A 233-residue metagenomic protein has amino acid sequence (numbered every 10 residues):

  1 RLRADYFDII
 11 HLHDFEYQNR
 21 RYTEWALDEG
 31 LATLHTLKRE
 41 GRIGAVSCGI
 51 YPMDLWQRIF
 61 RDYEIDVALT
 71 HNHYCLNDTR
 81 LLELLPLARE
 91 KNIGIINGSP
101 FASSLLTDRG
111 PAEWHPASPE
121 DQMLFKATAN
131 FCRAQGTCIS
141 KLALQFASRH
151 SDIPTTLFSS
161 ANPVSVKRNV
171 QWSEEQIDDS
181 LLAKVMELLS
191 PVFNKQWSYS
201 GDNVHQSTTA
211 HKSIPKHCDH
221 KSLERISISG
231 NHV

Functional and structural regions predicted by a protein language model:
R1-R20: Active-site groove signature of glycoside hydrolases
F15-V192, Q196-H205, T209, G230-V233: Beta/alpha (TIM)-barrel catalytic core signal, keyed to glycine-rich beta->alpha loops juxtaposed to Asp/Glu that bind
A210-P215: Short, low-order "capping/linker" segments at domain edges
